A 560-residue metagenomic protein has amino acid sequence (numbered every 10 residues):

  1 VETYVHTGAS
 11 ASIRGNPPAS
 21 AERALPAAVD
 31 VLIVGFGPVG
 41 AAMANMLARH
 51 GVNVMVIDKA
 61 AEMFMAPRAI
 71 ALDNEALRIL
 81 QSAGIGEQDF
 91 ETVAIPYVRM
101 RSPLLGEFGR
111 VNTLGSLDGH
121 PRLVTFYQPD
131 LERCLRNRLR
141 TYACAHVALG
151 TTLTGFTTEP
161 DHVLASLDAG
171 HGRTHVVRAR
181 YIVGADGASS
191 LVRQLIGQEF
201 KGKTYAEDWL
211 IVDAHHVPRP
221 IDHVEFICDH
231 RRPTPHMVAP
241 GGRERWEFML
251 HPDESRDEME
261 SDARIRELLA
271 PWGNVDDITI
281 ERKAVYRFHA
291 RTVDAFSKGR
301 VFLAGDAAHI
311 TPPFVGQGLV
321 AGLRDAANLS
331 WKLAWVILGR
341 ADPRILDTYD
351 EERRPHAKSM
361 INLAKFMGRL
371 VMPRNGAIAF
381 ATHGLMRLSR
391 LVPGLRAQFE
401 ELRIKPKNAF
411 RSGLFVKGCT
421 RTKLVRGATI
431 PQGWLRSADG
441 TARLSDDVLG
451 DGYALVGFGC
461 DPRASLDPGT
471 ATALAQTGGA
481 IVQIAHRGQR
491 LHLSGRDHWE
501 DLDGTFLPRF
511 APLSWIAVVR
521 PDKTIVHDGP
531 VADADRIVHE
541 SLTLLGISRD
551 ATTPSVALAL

Functional and structural regions predicted by a protein language model:
V1-D30, V34, R49-H50, L104-L105 (+6 more regions): Helical substrate-recognition/capping region of FAD-dependent monooxygenase/halogenase enzymes
H6-G8, I13, M259-A321, A341 (+4 more regions): FAD/FMN-dependent oxidoreductases across multiple families
A27-V29, H171-Y181: Core beta-strand elements of the Rossmann-like FAD/NAD(P) dinucleotide-binding domain in flavoenzyme oxidoreductases
G40-A41: N-terminal Rossmann-fold NAD(P) dinucleotide-binding loop
A48-R68: Glycine-rich FAD pyrophosphate-binding loop
M65-R140, A239: Active-site-adjacent segment of FAD-dependent monooxygenases/related oxidoreductases
I85, E91, N137, H162 (+2 more regions): Conserved FAD-binding catalytic core of PHBH/FMO-like flavoproteins
L149-V163: A conserved short coil-to-beta-strand element within the FAD-binding core of flavoproteins
